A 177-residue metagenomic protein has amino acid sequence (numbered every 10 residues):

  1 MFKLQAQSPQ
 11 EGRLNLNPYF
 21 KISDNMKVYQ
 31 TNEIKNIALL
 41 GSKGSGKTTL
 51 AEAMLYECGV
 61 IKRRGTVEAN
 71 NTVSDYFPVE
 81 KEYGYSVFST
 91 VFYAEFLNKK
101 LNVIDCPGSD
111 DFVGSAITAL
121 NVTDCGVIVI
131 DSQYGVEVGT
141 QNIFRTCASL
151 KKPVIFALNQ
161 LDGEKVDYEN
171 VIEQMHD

Functional and structural regions predicted by a protein language model:
F2-N17: Intrinsically disordered, low-complexity segments enriched in serine/proline and basic residues
D24-I130, Y134-V136: P-loop NTPase switch module centered on the Walker A-proximal segment
V129-D177: Conserved C-terminal guanine-recognition region of P-loop GTPase G domains, centered on the G4
